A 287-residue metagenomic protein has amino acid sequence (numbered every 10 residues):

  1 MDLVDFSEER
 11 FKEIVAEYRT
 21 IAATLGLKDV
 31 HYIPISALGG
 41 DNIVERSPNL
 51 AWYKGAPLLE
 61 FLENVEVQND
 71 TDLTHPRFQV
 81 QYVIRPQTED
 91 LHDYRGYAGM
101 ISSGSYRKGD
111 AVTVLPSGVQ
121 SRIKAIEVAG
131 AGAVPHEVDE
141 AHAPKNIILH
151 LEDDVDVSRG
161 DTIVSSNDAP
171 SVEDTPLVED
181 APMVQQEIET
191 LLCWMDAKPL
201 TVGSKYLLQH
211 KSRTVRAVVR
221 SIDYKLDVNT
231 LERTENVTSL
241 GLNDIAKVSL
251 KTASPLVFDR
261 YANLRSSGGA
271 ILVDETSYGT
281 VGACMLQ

Functional and structural regions predicted by a protein language model:
L3-H75, Q81: Canonical P-loop GTPase G-domain recognition
H31, R77-F78, I148, K247: Structural motif
T74-R95: Surface-exposed, polar/charged interaction patches used for macromolecular assembly or partner binding
T88-Q287: C-terminal effector/interaction modules appended to NTPase cores
